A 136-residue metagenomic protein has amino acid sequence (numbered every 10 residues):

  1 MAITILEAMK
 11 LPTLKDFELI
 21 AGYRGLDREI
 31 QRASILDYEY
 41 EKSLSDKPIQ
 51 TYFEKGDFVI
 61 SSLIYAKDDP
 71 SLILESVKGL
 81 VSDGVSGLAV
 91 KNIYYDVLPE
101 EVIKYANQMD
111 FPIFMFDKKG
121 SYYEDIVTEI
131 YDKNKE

Functional and structural regions predicted by a protein language model:
M1-E136: Alpha-helical/coil-rich non-catalytic "connector" segments in signaling and regulatory proteins
